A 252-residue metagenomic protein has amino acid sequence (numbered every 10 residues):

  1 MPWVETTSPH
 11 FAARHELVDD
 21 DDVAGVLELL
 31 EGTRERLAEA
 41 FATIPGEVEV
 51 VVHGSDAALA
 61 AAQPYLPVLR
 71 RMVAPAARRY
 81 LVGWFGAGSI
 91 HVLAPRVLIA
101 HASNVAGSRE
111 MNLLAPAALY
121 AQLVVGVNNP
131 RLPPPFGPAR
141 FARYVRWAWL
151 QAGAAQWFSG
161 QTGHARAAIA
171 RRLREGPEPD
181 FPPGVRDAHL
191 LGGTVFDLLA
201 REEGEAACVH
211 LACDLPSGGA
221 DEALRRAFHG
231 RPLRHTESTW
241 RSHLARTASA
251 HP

Functional and structural regions predicted by a protein language model:
V4-D22, A100: Acidic/histidine-rich, surface-exposed loop or edge segments in extracytoplasmic proteins
L17-E31, A106-A115, V145, W149 (+4 more regions): Soluble non-cytosolic domains of exported or imported proteins
V18-A76, L113, V124-V127: Zn2+-dependent metallopeptidase catalytic core
L27-R34, A121, A152, Q156 (+4 more regions): Extracytoplasmic/secreted envelope proteins and their assembly/folding machinery, especially bacterial periplasmic
R34-F41, L119-Y120, V124-L132, F158-G163 (+4 more regions): Sec/Tat-exported extracytoplasmic proteins
L37-H53, R131-P138, I169-A170, A207-D214: Surface-exposed patches in mature extracellular/periplasmic domains of secreted proteins
P75-A167: Zinc-dependent metallopeptidase catalytic helix centered on the HExxH motif and its immediate flanking segment
E178-P252: Pan-zinc metallopeptidase signature
